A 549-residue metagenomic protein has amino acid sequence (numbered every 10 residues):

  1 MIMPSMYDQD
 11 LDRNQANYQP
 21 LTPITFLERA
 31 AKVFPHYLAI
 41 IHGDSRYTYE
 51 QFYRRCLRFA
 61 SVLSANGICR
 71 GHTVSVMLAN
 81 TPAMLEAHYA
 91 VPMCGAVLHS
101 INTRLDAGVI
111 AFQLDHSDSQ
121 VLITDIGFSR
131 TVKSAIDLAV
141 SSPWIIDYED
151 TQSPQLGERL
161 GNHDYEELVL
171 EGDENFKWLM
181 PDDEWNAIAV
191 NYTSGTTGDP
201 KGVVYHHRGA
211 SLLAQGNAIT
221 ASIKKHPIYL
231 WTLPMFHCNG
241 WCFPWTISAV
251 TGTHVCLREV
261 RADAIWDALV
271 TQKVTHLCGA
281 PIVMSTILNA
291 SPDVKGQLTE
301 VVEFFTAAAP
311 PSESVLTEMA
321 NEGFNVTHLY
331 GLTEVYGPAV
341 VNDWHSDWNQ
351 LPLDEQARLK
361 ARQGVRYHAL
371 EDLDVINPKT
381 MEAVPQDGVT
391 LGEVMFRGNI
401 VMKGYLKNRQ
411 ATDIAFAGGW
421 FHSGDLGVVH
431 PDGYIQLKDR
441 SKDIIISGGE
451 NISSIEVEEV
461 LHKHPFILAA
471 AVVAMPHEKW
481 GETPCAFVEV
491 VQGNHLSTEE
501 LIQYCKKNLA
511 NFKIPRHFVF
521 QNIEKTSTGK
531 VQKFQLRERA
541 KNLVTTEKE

Functional and structural regions predicted by a protein language model:
Y18-Q19, F26-E28, H36-T81, L85-Y89 (+2 more regions): Conserved AMP-binding/adenylate-forming core of the ANL superfamily
F26, A65-N66, M93-L170, Q492-N494 (+1 more regions): Structural core segment of the AMP-binding/adenylate-forming
P35-H36, I146-D147, L160-H163, L170-Y192 (+2 more regions): Conserved pre-ATP/AMP-binding loop-to-beta segment of ANL
Y53-S61, L170-N175, A189, V203-K224 (+3 more regions): Conserved structural elements of the adenylate-forming
A79, T124-S134, T151-S153, L233 (+4 more regions): Adenylate-forming
L105, F112, L122-T124, L277 (+6 more regions): AMP-binding/adenylate-forming catalytic core of the ANL superfamily
S211-I228, F236-H276, A290-S291: Conserved AMP-binding/adenylation subdomain of ANL enzymes
V270, V302-F304, P311-L329, T333-Y434 (+3 more regions): Conserved AMP-binding/adenylate-forming
